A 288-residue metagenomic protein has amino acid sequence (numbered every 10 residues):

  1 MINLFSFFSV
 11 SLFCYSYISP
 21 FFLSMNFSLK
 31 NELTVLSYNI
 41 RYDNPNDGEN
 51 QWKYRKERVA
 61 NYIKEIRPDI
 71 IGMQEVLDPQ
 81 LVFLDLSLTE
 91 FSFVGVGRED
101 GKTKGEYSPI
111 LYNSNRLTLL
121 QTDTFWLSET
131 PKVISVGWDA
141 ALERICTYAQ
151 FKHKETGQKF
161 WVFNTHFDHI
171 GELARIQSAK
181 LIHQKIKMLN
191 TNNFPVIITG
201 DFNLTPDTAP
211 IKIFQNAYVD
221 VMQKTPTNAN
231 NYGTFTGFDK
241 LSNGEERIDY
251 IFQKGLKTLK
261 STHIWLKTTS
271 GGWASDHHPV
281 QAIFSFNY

Functional and structural regions predicted by a protein language model:
I2-F8, C14-S87, R98-E106, K180 (+1 more regions): N-terminal, active-site-proximal structural segment of metallo-dependent hydrolase catalytic domains
S28-K30, K64-E65, S87, G101-K104 (+5 more regions): Extracellular/periplasmic catalytic domains that process cell-envelope and extracellular macromolecules
T34-I40, V59-L84, L111, A149 (+6 more regions): Active-site beta-strand/loop signature of hydrolases that rely on acidic residues for catalysis
S37-E57, T103, L127-A141, D168 (+2 more regions): Acidic/histidine-rich helix-loop elements that form or flank divalent-metal/phosphate-binding sites at the catalytic
I40-D43, L77-Q80, R98-K102, R116-L117 (+5 more regions): Solvent-exposed loop/turn segments at secondary-structure junctions within structured extracellular/periplasmic domains
Y42-E49, M73, L120, E172 (+1 more regions): Short, solvent-exposed loop/turn elements at domain surfaces
I70-F160, K260-W265: Structured beta-strand-rich core segments of catalytic domains in phosphoester-bond hydrolases
R116, L173, Q177, Q184-V196 (+1 more regions): Metal-dependent phosphoester-hydrolase catalytic domains
